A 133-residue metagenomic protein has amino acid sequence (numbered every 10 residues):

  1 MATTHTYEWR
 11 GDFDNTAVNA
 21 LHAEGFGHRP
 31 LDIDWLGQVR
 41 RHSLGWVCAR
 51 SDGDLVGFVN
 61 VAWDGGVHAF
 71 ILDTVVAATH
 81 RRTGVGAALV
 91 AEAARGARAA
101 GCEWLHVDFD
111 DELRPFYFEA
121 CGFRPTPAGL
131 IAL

Functional and structural regions predicted by a protein language model:
M1-I33, C48: Short amphipathic alpha-helix that is part of the acyltransferase structural core
R10, A77, D110: Residue-level recognition of the GNAT/N-acetyltransferase active site
I33-V75: A conserved beta-strand-loop-helix scaffold within acyl/acetyltransferase catalytic domains
H80, G84-E92: Conserved acetyl-CoA pyrophosphate-binding loop and the N-cap/start of the following alpha-helix in GNAT-like
A87, A99, E103, D110-L133: Conserved active-site alpha-helix within GNAT-family acetyltransferase domains
